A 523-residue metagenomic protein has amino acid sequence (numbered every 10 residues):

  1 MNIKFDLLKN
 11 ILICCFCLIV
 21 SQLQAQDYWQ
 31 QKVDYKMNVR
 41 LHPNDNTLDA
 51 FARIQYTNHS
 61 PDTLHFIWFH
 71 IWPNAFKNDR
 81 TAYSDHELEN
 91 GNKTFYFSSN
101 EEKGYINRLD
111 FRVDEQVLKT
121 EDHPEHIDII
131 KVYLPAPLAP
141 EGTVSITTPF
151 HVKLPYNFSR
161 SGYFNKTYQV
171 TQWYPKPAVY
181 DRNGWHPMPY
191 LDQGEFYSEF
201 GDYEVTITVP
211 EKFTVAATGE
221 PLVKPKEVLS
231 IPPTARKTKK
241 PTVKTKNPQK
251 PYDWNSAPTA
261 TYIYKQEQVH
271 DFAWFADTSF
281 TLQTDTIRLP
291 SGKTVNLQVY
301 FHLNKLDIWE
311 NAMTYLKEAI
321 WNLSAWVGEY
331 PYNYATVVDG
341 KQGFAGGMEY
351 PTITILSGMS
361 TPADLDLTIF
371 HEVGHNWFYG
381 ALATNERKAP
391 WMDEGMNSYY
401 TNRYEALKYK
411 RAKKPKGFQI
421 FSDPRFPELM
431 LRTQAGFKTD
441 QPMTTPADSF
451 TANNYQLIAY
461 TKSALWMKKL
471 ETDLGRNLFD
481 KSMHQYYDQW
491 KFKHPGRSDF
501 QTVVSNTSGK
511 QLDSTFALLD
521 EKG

Functional and structural regions predicted by a protein language model:
M1-Y28: Bacterial Sec-dependent N-terminal signal peptides
L23-D49, P61, F164, T171 (+1 more regions): N-terminal, polar/Ser/Thr-rich
K32-V33, I54, Y264, N296-G523: Hydrophobic alpha-helical and helix-loop surface patches within well-folded domains that function as non-catalytic
A52-I54, I71, G142-Y156, Y203-E211 (+1 more regions): Short, hydrophobic/aromatic-enriched beta-strand segments in well-ordered soluble domains
T57, N92-K166, Q249-S256: A surface-exposed beta-strand-loop module
F69-V117, V170-T171, T208-F213: Solvent-exposed beta-hairpin/edge-strand motifs
D79-N92, H151-Y203, I287: Glycine/proline-rich low-complexity spacer/linker segments in large multi-domain proteins
V179-D181, W185, G194-F370, Y399: Hydrophobic helix-coil surface modules that form long, contiguous segments used for peptide/substrate interaction
